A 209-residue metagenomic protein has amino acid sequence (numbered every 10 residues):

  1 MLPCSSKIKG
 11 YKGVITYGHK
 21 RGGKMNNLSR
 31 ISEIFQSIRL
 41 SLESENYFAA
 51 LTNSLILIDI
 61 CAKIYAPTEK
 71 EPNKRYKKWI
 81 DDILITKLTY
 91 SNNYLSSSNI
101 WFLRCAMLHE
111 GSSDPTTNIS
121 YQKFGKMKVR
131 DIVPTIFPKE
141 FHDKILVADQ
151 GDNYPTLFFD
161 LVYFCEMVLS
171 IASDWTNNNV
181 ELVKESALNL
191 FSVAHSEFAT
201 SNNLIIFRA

Functional and structural regions predicted by a protein language model:
L2-F48: Charged alpha-helical initiation segments
N26, S41-A49, T68, N92-L95 (+1 more regions): Conserved aromatic-histidine-acidic binding/catalytic patches
I31, A50, S97-I100: Hydrophobic packing residues in well-ordered alpha-helices of helical domains and bundles
I34-S37, N53, L103: Short, hydrophobic/aromatic alpha-helical segments in well-folded domains
F35, R39, C61, L108-G111: A structural signal for well-ordered alpha-helices, especially hydrophobic packing surfaces of coiled-coils
S44-T89: Short, contiguous, well-structured surface segments enriched in hydrophobic/aromatic residues
D81, I85-E197: Long, charged low-complexity segments
S196-A209: Glycine-rich, aromatic-bearing surface loops/beta-hairpins
